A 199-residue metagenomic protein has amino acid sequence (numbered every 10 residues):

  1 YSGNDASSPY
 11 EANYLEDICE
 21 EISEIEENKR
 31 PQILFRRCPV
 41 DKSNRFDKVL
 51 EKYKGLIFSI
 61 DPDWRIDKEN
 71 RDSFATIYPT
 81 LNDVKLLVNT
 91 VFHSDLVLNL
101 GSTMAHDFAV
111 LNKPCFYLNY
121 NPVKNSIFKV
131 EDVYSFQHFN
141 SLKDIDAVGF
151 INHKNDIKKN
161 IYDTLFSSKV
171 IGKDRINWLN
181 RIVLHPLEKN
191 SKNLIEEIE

Functional and structural regions predicted by a protein language model:
Y1-S2, R36-R37, L98-G101, L118: Short His-Asn-centered micro-motif
Y1-T76, I151: Conserved catalytic-core segment of nucleotide-activated headgroup transferases in glycan assembly
E11-I18, D83, T90, G101 (+1 more regions): Amphipathic coiled-coil/heptad-repeat helices and related helical stalk/stem segments that mediate oligomerization
Q32-I33, H93-L96, I145-V148: Short active-site oxyanion
F58-D83, K129-H138, L142: Charged, glycine/proline-rich intrinsically disordered loops and linkers
A75-D83, V88-S102: Acidic donor-binding loop of glycosyltransferase active sites
T103-V183: Catalytic binding pocket for nucleotide-activated donors in carbohydrate/polymer assembly enzymes
L187-E199: C-terminal alpha-helical cap of glycosyltransferases
